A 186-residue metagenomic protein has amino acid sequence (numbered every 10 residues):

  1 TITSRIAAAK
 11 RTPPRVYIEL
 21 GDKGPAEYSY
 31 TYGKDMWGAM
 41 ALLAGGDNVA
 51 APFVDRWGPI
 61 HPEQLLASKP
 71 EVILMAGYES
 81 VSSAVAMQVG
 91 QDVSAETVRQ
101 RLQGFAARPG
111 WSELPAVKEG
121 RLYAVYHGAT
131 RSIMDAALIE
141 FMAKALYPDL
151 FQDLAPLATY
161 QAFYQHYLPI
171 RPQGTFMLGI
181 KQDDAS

Functional and structural regions predicted by a protein language model:
T1-S186: N-terminal ligand-binding lobe of clamshell/alpha-beta domains
